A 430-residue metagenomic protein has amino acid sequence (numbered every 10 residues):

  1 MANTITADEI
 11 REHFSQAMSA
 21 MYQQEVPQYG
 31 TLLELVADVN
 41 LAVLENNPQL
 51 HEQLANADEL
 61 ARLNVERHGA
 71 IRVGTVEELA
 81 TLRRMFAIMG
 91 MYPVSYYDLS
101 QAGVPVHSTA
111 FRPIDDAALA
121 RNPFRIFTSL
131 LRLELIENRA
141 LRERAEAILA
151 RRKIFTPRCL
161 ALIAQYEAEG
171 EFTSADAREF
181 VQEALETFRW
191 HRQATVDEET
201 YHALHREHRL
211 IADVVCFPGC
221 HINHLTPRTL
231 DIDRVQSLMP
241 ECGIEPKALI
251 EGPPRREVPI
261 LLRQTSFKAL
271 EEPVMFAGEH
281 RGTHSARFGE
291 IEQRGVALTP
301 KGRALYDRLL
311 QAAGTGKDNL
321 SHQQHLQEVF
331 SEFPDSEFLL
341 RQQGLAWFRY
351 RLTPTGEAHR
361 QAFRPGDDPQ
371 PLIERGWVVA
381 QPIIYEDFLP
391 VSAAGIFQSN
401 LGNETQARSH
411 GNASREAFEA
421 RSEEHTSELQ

Functional and structural regions predicted by a protein language model:
M1-E423, S427-Q430: Extended, well-ordered protein cores
